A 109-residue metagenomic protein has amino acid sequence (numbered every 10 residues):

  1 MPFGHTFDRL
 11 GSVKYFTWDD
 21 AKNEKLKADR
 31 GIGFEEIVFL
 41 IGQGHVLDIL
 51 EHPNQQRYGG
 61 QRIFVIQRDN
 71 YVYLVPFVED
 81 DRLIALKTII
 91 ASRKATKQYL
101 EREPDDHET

Functional and structural regions predicted by a protein language model:
M1-T109: Ribonuclease/tRNase effector modules and their secretory precursors
